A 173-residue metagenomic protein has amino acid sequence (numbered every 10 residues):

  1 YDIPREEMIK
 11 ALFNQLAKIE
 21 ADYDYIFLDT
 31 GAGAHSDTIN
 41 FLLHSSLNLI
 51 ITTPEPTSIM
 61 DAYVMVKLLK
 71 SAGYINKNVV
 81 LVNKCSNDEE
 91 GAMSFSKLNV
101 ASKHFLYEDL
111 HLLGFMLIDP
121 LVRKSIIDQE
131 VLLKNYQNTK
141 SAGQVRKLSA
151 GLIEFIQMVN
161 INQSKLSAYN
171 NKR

Functional and structural regions predicted by a protein language model:
Y1-A21, I126-D128: P-loop/Walker-type NTP enzyme "switch/lid" segment
E6, A92, N138-A142, R146: Electropositive phosphate-/nucleotide-binding environments in soluble metabolic enzymes
A11-N14, A21, Y25, T30-G114: Conserved catalytic-core segment of NTP-binding enzymes
N14-K18, L121, Q144-K147, G151: Alpha-helical scaffold segments in soluble metabolic enzymes
A101, F105, D119, F155: Phosphate/oxyanion-binding loops and surfaces in catalytic or ligand/nucleic-acid-binding neighborhoods
L106-V131: Beta-strand-loop-alpha "switch" segments that mediate conformational coupling across diverse proteins
I126-G143: C-terminal boundary of histidine-terminating zinc-finger modules
Y136, G143-R173: A cross-taxonomic marker for long C-terminal extensions/tails that follow the last structured domain
